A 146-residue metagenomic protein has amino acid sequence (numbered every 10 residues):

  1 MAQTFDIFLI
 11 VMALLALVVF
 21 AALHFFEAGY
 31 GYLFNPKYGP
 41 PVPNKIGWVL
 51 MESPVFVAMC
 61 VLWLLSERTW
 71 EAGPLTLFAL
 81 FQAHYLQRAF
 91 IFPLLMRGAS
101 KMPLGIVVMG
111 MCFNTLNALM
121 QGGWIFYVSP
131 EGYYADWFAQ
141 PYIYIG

Functional and structural regions predicted by a protein language model:
M1-G146: Membrane-anchoring alpha-helices and their flanking helix-loop junctions
